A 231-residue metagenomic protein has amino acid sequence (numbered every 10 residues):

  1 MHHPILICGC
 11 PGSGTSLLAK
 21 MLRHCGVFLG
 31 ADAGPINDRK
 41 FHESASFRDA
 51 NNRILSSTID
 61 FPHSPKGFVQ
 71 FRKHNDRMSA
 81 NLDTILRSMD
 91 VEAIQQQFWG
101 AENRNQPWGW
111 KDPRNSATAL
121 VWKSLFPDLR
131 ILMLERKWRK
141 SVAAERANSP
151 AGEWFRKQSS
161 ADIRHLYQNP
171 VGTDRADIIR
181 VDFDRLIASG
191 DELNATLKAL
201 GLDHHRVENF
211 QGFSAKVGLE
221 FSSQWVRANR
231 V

Functional and structural regions predicted by a protein language model:
M1-M89, R206, F213-S223: PAPS-dependent sulfotransferase catalytic core
G12, A101, R227-V231: A short alpha-helical cap/connector motif
I36, W138, R185-I187, Q211-S214: Residue-level detector of flexible, active-site-proximal loop/helix-junction positions within diverse enzyme catalytic
D60, N75, L82-D83, Q96-H205: PAPS-dependent sulfotransferase catalytic domain
G201, G218-V231: C-terminal accessory "lid"/substrate-recognition subdomains
